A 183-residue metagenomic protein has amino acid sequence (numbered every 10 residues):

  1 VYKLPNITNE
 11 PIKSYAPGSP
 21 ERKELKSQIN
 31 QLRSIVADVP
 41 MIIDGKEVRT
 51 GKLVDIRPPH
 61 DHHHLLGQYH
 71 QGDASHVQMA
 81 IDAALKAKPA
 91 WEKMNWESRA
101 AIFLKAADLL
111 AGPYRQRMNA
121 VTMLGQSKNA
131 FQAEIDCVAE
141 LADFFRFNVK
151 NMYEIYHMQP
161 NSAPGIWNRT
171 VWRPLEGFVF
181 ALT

Functional and structural regions predicted by a protein language model:
V1-L66: Hydrophobic face of amphipathic alpha-helices that form TPR/SEL1-like repeat modules and related alpha-solenoid
V1-S27, A130-Q132, C137-M158, R169-T170: C-terminal segments
N6-I7, R33, G51, G72 (+2 more regions): Generic detector of short alpha-helix boundary/capping microenvironments and adjacent low-complexity segments
T50-G51, D55-R57, H62-Y156: Glycine-rich loop-to-alpha-helix module at the N-terminal edge of alpha/beta enzyme cores
H157-T183: Conserved small-residue-rich beta-alpha loop and adjacent elements that most often cradle the phosphate/pyrophosphate
